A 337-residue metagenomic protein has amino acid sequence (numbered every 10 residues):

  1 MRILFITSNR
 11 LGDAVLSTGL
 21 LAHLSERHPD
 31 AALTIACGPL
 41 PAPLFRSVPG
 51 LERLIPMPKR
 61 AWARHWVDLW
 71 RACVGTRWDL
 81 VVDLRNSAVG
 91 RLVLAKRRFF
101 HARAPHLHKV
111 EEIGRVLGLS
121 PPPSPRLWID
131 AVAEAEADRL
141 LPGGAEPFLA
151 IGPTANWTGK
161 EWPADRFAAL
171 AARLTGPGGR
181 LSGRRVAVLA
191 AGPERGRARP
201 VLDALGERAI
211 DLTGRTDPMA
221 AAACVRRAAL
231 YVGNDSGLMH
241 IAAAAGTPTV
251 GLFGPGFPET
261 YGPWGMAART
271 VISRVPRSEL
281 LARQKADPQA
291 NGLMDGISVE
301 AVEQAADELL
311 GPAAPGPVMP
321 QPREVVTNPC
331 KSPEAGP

Functional and structural regions predicted by a protein language model:
M1-P337: Catalytic machinery of carbohydrate-active enzymes, primarily nucleotide-sugar-dependent glycosyltransferases
